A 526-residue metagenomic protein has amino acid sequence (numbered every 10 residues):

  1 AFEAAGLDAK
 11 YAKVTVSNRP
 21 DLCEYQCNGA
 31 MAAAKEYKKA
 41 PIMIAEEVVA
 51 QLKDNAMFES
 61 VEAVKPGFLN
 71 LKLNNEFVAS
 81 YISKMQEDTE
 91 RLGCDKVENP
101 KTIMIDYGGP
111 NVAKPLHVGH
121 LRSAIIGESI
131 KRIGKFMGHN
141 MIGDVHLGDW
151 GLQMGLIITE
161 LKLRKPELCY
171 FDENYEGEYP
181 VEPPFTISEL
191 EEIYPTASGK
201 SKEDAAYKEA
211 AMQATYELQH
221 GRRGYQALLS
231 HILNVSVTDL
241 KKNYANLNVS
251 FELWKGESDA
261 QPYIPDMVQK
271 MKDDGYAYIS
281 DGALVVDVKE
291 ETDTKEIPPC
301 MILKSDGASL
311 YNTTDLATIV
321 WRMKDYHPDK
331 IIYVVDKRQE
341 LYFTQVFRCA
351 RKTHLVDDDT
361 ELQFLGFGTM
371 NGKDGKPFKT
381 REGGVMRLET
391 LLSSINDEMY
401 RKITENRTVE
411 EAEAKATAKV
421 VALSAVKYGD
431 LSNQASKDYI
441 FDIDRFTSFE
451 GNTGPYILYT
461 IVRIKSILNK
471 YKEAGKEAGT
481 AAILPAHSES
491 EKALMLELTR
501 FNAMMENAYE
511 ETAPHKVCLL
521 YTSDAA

Functional and structural regions predicted by a protein language model:
E3-A4, D8-A32, Y37-S523: NTP-dependent nucleotidyl-transfer catalytic core
